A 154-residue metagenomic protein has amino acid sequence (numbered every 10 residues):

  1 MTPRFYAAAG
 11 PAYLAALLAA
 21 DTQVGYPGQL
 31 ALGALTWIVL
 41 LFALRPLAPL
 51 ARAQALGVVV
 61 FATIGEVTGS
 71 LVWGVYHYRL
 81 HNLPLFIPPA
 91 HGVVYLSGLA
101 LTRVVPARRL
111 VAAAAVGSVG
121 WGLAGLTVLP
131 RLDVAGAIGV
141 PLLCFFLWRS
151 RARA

Functional and structural regions predicted by a protein language model:
M1-A154: Aromatic-rich, lipid-facing transmembrane alpha helices and their immediate juxtamembrane interface loops in integral
